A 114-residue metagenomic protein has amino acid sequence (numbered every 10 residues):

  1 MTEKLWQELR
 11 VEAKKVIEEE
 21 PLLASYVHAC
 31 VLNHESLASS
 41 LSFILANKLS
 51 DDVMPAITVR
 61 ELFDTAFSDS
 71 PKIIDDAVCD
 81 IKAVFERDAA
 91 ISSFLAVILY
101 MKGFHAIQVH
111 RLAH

Functional and structural regions predicted by a protein language model:
M1-H114: Terminal amphipathic alpha-helical/low-complexity segments used for targeting or macromolecular assembly
